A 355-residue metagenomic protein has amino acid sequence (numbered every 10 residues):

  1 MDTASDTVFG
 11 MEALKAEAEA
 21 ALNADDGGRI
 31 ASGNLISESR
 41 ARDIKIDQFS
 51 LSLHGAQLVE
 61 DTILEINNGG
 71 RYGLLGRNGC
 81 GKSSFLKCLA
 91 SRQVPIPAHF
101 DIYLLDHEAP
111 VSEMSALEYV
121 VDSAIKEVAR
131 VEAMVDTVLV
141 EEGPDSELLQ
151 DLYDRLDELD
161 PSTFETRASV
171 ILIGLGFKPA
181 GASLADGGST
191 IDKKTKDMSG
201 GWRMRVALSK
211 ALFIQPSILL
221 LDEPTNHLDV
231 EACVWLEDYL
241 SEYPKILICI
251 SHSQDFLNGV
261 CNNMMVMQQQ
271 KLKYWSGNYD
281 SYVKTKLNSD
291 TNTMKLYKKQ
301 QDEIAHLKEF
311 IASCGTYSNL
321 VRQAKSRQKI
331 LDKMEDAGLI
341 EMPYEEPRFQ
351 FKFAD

Functional and structural regions predicted by a protein language model:
M1-Y297, F351-D355: ABC ATP-binding cassette signature C-motif
D151, R155, K308-S318, R348-F353: Alpha-helical coupling/stalk and coiled-coil linker elements that connect catalytic or binding modules and transmit
A168-L172, E303, P343-Y344: Juxtamembrane/interface motifs at transmembrane-helix termini
T285-M334, G338: Intracellular alpha-helical coupling/juxtamembrane segments of multi-pass membrane proteins
L339-D355: Amphipathic heptad-repeat alpha-helical coiled-coil/stalk segments that mediate oligomerization, filament/stalk
